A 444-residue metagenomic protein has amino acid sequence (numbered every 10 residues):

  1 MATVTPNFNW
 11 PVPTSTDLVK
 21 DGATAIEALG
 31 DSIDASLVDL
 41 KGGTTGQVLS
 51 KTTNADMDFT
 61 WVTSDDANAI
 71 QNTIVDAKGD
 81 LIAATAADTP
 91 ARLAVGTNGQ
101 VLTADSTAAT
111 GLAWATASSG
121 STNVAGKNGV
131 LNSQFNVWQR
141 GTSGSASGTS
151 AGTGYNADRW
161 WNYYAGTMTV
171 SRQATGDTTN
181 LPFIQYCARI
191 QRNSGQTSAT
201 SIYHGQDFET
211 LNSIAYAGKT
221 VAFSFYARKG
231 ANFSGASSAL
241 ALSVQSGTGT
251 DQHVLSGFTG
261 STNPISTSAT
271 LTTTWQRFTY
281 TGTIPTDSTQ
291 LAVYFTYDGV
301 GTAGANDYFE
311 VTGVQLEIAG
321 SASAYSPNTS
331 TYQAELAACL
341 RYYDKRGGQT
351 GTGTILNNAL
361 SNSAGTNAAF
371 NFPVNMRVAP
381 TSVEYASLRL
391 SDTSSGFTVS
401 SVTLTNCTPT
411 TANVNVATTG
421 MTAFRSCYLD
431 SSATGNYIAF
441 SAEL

Functional and structural regions predicted by a protein language model:
A2-P6, V12-N128, T153-Y155, T302-A303: Extracellular repetitive beta-rich solenoid segments
A117-L444: Extracellular and organelle-lumenal recognition/adhesion modules and their flexible linkers in secreted
